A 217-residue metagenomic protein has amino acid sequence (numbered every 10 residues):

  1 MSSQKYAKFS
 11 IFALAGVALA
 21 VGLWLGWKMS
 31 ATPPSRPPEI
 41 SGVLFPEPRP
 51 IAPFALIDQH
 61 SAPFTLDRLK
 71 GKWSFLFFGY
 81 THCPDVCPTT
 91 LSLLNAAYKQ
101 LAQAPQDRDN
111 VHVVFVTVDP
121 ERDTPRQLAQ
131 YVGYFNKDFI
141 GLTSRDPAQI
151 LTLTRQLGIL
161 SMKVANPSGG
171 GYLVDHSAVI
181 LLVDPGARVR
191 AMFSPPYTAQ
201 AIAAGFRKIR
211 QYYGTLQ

Functional and structural regions predicted by a protein language model:
M1-P53, Y212: N-terminal targeting signals for export/organelle localization
P38-S74: Short extracytoplasmic
L66-T90, L94: Short active-site neighborhood of thiol/selenol oxidoreductases, capturing the structured segment around
K72, T90-F115, G133: Conserved helix-turn-beta segment immediately C-terminal to the redox Cys motif in thioredoxin-like folds
K99-Q106, G133-I140, R155-I159, R188 (+2 more regions): Sec-exported extracytoplasmic/periplasmic mature domains
D107-D123, F139-A148: Thiol-based oxidoreductase modules, predominantly thioredoxin-like and allied folds used for disulfide exchange
A129-S177: Short, internal strand/loop/helix patches that form the active-site neighborhood or redox-interaction surface
R155, A165-Q217: Thiol-/selenol-based redox modules, centered on thioredoxin-like and closely related oxidoreductase domains
